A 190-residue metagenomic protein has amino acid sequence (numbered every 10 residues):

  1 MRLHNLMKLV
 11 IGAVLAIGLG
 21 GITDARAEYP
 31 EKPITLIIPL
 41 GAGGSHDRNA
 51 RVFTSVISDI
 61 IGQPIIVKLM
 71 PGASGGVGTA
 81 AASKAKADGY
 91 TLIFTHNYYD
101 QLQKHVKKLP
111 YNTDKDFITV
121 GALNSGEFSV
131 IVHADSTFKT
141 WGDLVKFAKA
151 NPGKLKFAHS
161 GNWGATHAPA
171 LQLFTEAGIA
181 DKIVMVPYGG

Functional and structural regions predicted by a protein language model:
M1-I11: Bacterial N-terminal signal peptides that target proteins for export
G21-A27: Sec/Tat signal peptide C-region and signal peptidase I cleavage site
K32-G41, I65-K68, T91-F94, I118 (+2 more regions): Short, well-ordered beta-strand elements
L36-N49, G72-S74, A158-A165: Extracytoplasmic "Venus flytrap"
F53, A73-G76, L92-L102, A122-N124: Ligand-binding clamshell of periplasmic/extracellular solute-binding protein-like
S55-I66, G178: Signal peptide-proximal N-terminal region of secreted/periplasmic/extracellular or secretory-lumen proteins
I57, A81-Y90, K104-G190: Hinge/capping helix and adjacent helix->loop/strand transition within the periplasmic-binding protein
P64-A80: Early extracytoplasmic/lumenal segment of secretory-pathway proteins
